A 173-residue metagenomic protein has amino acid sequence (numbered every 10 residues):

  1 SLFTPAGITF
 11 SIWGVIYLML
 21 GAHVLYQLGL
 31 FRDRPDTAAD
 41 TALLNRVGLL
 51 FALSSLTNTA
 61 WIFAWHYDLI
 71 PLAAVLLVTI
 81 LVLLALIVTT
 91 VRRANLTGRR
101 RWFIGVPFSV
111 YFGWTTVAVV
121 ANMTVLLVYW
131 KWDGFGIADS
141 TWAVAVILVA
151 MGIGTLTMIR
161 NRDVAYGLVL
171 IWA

Functional and structural regions predicted by a protein language model:
S1-A74: Early transmembrane hairpin module of multi-pass membrane proteins
S1-I12, W102-Y111, W132-A145: Short aromatic-rich membrane-water interface segments that cap or initiate transmembrane helices in multi-pass membrane
F3, G29-L44, F103, M123-F135 (+1 more regions): Short juxtamembrane and helix-loop transition motifs at transmembrane-helix boundaries in membrane proteins
L50-W61, L76-I87, I104-T124: Alpha-helical transmembrane segments of multi-pass integral membrane proteins
S54-W61, I147-G154, A173: Hydrophobic, membrane-inserted alpha-helices
A60-A74, W130-I137, M158-N161: Membrane-interface helix caps and helix-loop-helix hairpins in membrane proteins
L84-R93, A118-Y129, V146-N161: Alpha-helical transmembrane segments in multipass membrane proteins, preferentially the mid-helix core
A165-A173: Central hydrophobic cores of alpha-helical transmembrane segments in multi-pass integral membrane proteins
